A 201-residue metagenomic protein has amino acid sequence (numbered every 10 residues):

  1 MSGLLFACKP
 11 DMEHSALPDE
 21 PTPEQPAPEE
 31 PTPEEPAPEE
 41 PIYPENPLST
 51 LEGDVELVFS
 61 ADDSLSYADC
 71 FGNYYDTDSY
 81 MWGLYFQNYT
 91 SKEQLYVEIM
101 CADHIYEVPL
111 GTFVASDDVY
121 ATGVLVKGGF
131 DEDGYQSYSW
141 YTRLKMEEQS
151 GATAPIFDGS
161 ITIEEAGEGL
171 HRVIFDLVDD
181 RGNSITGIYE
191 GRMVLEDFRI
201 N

Functional and structural regions predicted by a protein language model:
L4-A7: C-terminal motif of bacterial Sec signal peptides marking the signal peptidase cleavage site
K9-M12: Bacterial signal peptide processing site
L17-N46: Post-signal peptide N-terminal segment of mature Sec-exported envelope proteins
E40-G72: Charge-rich, low-complexity N-terminal segments
L65-E164: Surface-exposed helix/loop patches within compact recognition domains
L84-Q87, V173-D179: Short beta-strand segments that buttress and anchor functional surface loops
G159-I161, D176-N201: Edge beta-strand at a domain terminus
E164-H171: Edge/loop elements at the starts and ends of beta-strands within beta-rich repeat scaffolds
